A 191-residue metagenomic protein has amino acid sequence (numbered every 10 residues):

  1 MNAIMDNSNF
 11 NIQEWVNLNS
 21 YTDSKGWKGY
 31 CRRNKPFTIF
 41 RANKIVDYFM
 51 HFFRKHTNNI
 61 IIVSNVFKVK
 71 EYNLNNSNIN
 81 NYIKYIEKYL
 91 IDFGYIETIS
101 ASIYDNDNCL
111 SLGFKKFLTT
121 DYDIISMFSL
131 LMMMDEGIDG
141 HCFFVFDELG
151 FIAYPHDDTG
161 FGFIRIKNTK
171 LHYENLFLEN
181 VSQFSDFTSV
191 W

Functional and structural regions predicted by a protein language model:
M1-G160, R165-W191: Structured alpha/beta or helical-core interaction and ligand-binding surfaces enriched in interleaved
